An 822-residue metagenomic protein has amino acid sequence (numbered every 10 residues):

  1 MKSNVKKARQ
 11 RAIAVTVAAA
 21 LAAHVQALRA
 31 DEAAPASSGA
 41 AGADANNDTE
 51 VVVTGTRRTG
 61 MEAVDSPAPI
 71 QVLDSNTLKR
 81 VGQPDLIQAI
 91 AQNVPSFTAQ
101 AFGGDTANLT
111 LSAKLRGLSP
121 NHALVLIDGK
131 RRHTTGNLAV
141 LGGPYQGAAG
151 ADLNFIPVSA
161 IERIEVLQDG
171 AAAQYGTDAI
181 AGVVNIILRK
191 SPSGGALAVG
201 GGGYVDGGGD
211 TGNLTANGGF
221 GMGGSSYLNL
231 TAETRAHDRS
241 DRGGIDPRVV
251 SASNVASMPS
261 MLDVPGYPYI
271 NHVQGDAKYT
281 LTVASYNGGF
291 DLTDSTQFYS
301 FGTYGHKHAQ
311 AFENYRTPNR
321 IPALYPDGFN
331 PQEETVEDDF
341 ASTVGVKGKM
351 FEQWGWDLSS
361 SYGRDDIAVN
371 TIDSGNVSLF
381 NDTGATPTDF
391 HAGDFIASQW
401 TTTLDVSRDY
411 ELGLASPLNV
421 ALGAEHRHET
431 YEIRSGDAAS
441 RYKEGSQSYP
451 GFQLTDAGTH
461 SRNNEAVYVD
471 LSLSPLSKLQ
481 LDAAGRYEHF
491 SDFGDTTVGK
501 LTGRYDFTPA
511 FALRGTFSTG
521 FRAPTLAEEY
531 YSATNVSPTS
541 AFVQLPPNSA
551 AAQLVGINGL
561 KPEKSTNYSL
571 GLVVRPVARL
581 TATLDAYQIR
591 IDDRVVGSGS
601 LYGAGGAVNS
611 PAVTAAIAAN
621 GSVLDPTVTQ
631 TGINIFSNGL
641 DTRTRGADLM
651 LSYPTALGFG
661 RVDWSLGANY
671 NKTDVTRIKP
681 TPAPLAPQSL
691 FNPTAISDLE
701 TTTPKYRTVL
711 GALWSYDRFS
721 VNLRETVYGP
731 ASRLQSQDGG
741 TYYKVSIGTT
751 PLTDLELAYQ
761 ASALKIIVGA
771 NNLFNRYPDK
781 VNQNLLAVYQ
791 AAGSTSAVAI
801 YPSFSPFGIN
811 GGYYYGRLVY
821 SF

Functional and structural regions predicted by a protein language model:
K2-A91, L153-I156, T215, G219-F220 (+7 more regions): N-terminal Sec signal peptide and the immediately downstream disordered periplasmic leader that contains the TonB box
P35-G39, A91-G136: Extracytoplasmic beta-strand/coil segments of soluble accessory domains associated with Gram-negative outer-membrane
L86-A89, N93, L111-K114, L126 (+4 more regions): N-terminal periplasmic accessory domains that precede and gate Gram-negative outer-membrane beta-barrel machines
K130-Q168: Short acidic/polar hinge/loop motifs at secondary-structure boundaries that mediate gating or recognition
T135, I591, K672, E725-L734 (+1 more regions): C-terminal beta-signal and adjacent terminal beta-strands/loops of Gram-negative outer-membrane beta-barrel proteins
S193, D206-E313, R320-D327, P331-G345 (+2 more regions): Transmembrane beta-barrel wall of Gram-negative outer-membrane proteins
F329-T343, F351, Y362, D366 (+3 more regions): Outer-membrane beta-barrel transmembrane domain signature of Gram-negative proteins, especially the mid-to-C-terminal
L422, A586-Q735, R817-S821: Gram-negative outer-membrane beta-barrel transporters
